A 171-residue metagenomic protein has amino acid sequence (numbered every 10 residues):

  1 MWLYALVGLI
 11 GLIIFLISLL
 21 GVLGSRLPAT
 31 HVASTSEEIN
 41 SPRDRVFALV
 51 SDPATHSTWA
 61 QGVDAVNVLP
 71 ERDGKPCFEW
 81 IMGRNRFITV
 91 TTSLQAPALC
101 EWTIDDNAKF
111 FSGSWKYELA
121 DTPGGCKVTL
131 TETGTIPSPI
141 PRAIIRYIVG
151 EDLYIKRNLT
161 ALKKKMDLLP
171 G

Functional and structural regions predicted by a protein language model:
Y4-R72: Hydrophobic ligand-binding cavity/cleft-lining segments
T30-E38, K75-C77, R86, L99 (+2 more regions): Intrinsic-disorder/low-complexity, polar/charged segments enriched in Ser/Thr/Lys/Arg/Asp/Glu/Gln
I39, M82-R84, Q95, A108 (+1 more regions): A generic beta-sheet turn/junction motif
R45-V50, H56, F78, T91-T92 (+3 more regions): Hydrophobic pocket/interface hotspot
A54-I88, L94-L99: Short beta-edge strand/loop motif at the mouth of beta-sheet-based domains
V90, I104-R157, L162-K164, L168: Beta-strand/loop substructures that line and gate deep hydrophobic ligand-binding cavities in soluble
